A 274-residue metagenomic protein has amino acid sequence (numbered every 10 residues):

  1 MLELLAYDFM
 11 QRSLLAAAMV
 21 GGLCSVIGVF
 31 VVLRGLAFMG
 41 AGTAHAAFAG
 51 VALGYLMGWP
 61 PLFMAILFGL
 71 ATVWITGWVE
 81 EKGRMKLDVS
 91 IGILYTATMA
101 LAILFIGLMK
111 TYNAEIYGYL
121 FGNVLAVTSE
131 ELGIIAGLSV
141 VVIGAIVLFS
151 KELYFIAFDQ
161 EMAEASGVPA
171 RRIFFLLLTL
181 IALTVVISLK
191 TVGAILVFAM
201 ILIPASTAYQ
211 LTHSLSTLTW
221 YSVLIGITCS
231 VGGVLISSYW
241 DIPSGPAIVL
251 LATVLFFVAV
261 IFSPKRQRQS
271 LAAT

Functional and structural regions predicted by a protein language model:
M1-G22: Membrane-interfacial amphipathic/re-entrant helices at transmembrane-helix boundaries
Y7-R12, K82-G83, S90-K151, T179 (+1 more regions): Transmembrane helix-bundle core of multi-pass membrane transporters and related energy-transducing complexes
L14-M19, L62-L67, S90-I93, L132-G137 (+3 more regions): Hydrophobic alpha-helical transmembrane segments
A18, G22, V26, L67-I75 (+6 more regions): Generic alpha-helical transmembrane segments of integral inner-membrane proteins, especially permease/transport modules
V29-Y112, A208-W220, S237-W240, P264: Short loop segments and helix-boundary regions at transmembrane helix junctions of multi-pass inner-membrane proteins
E131-P204: Helix-loop-helix "hairpin" substructures at the membrane interface of multi-pass membrane proteins
I195-P246: Transmembrane alpha-helical segments in multi-pass inner-membrane proteins
I242-T274: Cytosolic-side transmembrane-helix boundaries in multi-pass membrane proteins
